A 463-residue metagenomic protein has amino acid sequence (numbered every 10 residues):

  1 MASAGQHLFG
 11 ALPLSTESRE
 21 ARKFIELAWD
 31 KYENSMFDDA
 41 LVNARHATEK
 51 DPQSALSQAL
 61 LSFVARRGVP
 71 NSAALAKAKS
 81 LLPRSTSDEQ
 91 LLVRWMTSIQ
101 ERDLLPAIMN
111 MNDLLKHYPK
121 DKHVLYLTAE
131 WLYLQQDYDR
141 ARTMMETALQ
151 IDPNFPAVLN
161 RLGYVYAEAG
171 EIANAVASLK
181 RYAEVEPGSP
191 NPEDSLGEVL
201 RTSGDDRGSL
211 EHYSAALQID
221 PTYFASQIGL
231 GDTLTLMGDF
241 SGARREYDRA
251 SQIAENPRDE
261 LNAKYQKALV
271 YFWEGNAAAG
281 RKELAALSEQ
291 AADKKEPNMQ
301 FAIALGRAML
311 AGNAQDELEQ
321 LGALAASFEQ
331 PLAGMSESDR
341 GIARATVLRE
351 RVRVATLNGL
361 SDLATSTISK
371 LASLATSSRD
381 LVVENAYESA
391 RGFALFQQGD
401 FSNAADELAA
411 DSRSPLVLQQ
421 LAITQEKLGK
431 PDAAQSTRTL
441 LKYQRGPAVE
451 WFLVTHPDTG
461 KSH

Functional and structural regions predicted by a protein language model:
M1-M144, Q150-A157, R161-Y164, A169-E171 (+2 more regions): Acidic, proline/glycine-rich low-complexity intrinsically disordered segments
A21, A55-L56, D88, K122-H123 (+10 more regions): Helix-start (N-cap) detector for alpha-helical repeat units in TPR-like alpha-solenoids, especially tetratricopeptide
W29, F63, M96, E130 (+8 more regions): Residue-level recognition of tetratricopeptide repeat
E33, R67, Q100, L134-Q135 (+8 more regions): Register position in tetratricopeptide repeats
A40, N71-A74, A107, A141 (+8 more regions): Single-residue signature of alpha-solenoid repeat helices
H46-A47, A78-L81, D113-L114, T147-A148 (+8 more regions): Canonical positions in the second alpha-helix
K50, L81-R84, H117-Y118, I151 (+7 more regions): Structural marker of alpha-solenoid helical repeat scaffolds
